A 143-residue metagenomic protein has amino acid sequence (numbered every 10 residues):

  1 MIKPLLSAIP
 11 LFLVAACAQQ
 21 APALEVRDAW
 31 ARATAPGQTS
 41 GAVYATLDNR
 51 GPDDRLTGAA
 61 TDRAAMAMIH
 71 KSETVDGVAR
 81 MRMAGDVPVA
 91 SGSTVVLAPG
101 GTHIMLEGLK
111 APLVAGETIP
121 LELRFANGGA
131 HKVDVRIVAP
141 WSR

Functional and structural regions predicted by a protein language model:
M1-I9: Bacterial N-terminal signal peptides that target proteins for export
A16-C17: N-terminal Sec signal peptide cleavage junction
A21-R143: Compact, glycine-rich, soluble single-domain proteins
